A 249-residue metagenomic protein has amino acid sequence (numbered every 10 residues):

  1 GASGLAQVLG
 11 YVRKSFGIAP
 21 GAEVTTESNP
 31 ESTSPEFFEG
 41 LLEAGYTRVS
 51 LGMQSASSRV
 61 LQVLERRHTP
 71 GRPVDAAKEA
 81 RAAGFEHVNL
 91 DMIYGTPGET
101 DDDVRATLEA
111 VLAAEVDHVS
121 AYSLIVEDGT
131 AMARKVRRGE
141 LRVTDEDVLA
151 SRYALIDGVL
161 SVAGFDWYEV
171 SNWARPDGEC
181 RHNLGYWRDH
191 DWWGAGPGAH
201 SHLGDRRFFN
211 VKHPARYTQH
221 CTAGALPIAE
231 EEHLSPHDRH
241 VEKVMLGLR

Functional and structural regions predicted by a protein language model:
G1-R249: C-terminal scaffold of the Radical SAM
